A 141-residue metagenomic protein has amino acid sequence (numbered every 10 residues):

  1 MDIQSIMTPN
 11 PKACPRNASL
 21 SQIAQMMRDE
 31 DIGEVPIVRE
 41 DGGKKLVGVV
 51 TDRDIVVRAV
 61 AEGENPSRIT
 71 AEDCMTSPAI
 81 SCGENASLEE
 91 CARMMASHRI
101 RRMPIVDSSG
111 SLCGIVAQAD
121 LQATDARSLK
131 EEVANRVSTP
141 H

Functional and structural regions predicted by a protein language model:
M1-N10, T51-I80, S87-A96, I115-H141: Tandem CBS (Bateman) regulatory domains
M7, A18, R39-D41, M75: Short, histidine-centered active-site or binding-site loop motifs used for metal coordination, general acid-base
P9-A13, K45-L46, S81, S111: Short, flexible active-site loop motifs that bind/organize anionic cofactors or intermediates
K12, E40-K45, G63-P66: A broad, low-specificity signal for short, low-complexity segments enriched in glycine/proline and polar/charged
A13-I32, V38-R39, C82-R99, V106 (+1 more regions): The conserved cystathionine-beta-synthase
M27-E30, V35-D54, M95, M103-A119: A glycine-centered beta-loop-beta connector
